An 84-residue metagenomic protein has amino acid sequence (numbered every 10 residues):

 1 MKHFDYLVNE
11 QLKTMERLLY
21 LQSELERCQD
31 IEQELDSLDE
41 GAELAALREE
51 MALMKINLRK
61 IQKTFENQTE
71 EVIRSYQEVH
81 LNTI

Functional and structural regions predicted by a protein language model:
M1-E34: N-terminal acidic leader/helix
Y6, E10-K13, Y20, D39 (+3 more regions): Non-transmembrane, amphipathic alpha-helical segments
L12, I61-T64, I84: Low-complexity, flexible helical/coil segments
S23-A52: Short E/K-rich amphipathic alpha-helical oligomerization segments
Q33, A46, K63-T64, E78-V79: Short, charged/polar low-complexity linear motifs in solvent-exposed/disordered segments
M54-I73: Amphipathic alpha-helical coiled-coil segments
Q68-I84: Long amphipathic alpha-helical coiled-coil segments
